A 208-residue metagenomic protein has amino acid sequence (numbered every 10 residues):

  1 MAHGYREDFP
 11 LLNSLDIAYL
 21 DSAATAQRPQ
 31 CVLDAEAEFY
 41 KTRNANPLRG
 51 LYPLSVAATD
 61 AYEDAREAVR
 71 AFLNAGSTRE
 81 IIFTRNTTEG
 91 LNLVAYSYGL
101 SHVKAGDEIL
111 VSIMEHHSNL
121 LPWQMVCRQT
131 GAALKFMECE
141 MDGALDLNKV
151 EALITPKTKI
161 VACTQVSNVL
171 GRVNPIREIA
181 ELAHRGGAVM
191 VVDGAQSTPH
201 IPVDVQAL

Functional and structural regions predicted by a protein language model:
M1-L208: Pyridoxal 5′-phosphate
